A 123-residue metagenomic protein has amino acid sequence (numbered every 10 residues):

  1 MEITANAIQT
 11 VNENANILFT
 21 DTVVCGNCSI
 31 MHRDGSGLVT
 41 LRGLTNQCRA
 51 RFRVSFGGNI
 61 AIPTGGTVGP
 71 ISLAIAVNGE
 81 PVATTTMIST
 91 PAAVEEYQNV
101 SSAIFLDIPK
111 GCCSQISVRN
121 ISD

Functional and structural regions predicted by a protein language model:
M1-R53, N59-G66: Terminal (often C-terminal
G57-Q115, R119-D123: Terminal beta-strand-rich extracellular "head" domains that mediate receptor/glycan or other ligand binding
